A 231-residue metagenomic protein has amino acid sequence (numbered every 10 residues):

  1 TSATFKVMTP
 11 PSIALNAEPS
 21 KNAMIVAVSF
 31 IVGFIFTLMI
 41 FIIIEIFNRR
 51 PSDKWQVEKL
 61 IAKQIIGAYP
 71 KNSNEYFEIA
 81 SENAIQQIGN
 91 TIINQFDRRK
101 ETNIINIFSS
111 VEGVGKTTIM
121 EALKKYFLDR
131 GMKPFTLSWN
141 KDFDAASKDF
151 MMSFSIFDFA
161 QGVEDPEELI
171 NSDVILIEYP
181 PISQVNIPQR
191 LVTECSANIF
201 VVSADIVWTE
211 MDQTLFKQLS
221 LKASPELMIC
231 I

Functional and structural regions predicted by a protein language model:
T1-F34, W55, C195: Interfacial amphipathic helix/helix-coil modules that most often lie immediately N-terminal to a transmembrane helix
K21, A27-A160, I206-I231: Short boundary/hinge segments that flank catalytic cores
T37-M39, N171, C195-N198: Short, surface-exposed connector motifs at secondary-structure boundaries
L137-K141, F150-P188, V192: Switch II (G3) loop of P-loop NTPases
V174, A197-F200, M228: Well-ordered beta-strand positions
P181-Q184, C195-Q213: Conserved Switch II/interswitch segment of TRAFAC-class P-loop GTPases
